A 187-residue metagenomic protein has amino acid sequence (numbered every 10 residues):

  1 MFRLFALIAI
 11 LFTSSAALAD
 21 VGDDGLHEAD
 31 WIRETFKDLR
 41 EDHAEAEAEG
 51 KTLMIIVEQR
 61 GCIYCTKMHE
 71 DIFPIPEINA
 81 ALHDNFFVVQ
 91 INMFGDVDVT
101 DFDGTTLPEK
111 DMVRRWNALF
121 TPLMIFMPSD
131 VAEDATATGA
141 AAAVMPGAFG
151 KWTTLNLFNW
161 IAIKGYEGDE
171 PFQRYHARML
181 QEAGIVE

Functional and structural regions predicted by a protein language model:
M1-L7: Sec-dependent signal peptide recognition, specifically the positively charged N-region followed immediately by
T13-S14: N-terminal signal peptide c-region/cleavage motif recognized by signal peptidases
A19-I32, E167: N-proximal helix/coil linker or "cap" segments that precede and/or mark the start of modular domains
W31-T35, I75-L107: Thiol-based oxidoreductase modules, predominantly thioredoxin-like and allied folds used for disulfide exchange
E34-L53, L82: A short beta-strand-turn-helix
E49-I63, V88: Short active-site neighborhood of thiol/selenol oxidoreductases, capturing the structured segment around
Q59-F73: Conserved redox-active cysteine motifs that mediate thiol-disulfide chemistry, especially di-cysteine Cys-X(1-2)-Cys
R114-D169: Non-catalytic, surface beta->alpha helical segment in thiol-disulfide oxidoreductase systems
